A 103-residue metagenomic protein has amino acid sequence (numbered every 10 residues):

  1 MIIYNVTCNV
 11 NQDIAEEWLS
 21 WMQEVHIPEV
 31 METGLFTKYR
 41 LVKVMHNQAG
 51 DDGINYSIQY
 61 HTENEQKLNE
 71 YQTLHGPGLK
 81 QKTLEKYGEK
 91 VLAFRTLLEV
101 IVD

Functional and structural regions predicted by a protein language model:
I2-N9, V42-T73: Short, well-ordered beta-strand segments in beta-rich or mixed alpha/beta enzyme and ligand-binding folds
A15-L41, G78-Q81: Short amphipathic alpha-helical segments
H26-V30, Y60-N64, L79-L84, L92: Short, surface-exposed linear patches
E32-L35, E63-Q66, D103: A short, structured loop/turn motif at beta-sheet edges
R40-D51, Q81-D103: Glycine-rich beta-strand-turn "strand-cap" elements at beta-sheet edges
N69-T83: Intrinsically disordered, low-complexity terminal tails and linkers in eukaryotic proteins, enriched in charged/polar
